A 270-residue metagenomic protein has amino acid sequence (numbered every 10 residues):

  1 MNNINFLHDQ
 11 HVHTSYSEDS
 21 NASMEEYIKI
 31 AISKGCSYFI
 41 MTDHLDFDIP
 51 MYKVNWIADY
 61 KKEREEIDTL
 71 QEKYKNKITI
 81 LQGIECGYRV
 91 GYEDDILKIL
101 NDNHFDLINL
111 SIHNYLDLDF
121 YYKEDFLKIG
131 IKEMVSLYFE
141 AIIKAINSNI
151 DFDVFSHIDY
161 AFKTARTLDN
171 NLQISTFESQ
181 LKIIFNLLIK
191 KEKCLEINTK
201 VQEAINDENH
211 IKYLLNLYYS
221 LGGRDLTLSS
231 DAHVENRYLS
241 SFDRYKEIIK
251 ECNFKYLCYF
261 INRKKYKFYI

Functional and structural regions predicted by a protein language model:
M1-Q10, T14, M24, L168-I270: Charged catalytic cores and adjacent phosphate/nucleic-acid-binding surfaces used for phosphate/nucleic-acid chemistry
M1-V90, I99-D102, T164-R166, N171-S175 (+2 more regions): An N-terminally biased module of ancient metal coordination in phosphate/nucleic-acid-related enzymes
H8-V12, F39-M41, I80-I84, I108-L110 (+3 more regions): Hydrophobic faces of well-ordered beta-strands that scaffold small-molecule active sites in alpha/beta enzyme cores
H44, H113, Y160, K200 (+1 more regions): Flexible loop residues that form catalytic and substrate-binding hotspots at small-molecule/glycan-binding clefts
M51, D119-F120, N206, Y238: Short glycine-/acidic-enriched loop or helix-start segments at secondary-structure transitions that form or flank
K53-K190: Extended substrate/RNA-proximal surfaces in nucleic-acid metabolism proteins
